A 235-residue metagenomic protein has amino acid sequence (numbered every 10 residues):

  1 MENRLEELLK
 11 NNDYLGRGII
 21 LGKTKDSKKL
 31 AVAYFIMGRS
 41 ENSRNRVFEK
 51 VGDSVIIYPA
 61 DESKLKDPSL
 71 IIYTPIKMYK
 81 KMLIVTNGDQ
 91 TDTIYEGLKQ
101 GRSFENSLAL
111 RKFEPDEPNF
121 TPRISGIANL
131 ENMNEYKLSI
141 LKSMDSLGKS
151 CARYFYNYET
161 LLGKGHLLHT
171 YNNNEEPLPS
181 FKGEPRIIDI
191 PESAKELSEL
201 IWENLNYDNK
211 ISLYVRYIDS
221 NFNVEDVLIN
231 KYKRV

Functional and structural regions predicted by a protein language model:
M1-V235: Conserved short alpha-helical segments that host acidic/polar catalytic motifs at enzyme active sites
